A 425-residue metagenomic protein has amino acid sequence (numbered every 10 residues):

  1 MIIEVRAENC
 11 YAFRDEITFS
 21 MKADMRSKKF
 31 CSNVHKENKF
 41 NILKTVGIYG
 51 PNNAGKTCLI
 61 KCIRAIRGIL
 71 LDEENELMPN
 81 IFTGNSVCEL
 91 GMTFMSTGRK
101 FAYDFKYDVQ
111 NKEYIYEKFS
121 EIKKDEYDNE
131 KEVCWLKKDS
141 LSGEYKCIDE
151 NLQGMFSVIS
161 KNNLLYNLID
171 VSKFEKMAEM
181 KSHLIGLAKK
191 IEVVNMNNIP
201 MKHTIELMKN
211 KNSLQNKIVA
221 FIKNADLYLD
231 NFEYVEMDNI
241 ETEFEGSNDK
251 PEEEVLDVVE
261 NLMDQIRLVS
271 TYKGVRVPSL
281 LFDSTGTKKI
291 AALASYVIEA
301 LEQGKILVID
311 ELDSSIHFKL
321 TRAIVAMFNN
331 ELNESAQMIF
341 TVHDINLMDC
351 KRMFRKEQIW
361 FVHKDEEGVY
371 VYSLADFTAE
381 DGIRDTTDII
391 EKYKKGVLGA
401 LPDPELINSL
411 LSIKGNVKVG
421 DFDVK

Functional and structural regions predicted by a protein language model:
M1-A65: Pre-Walker A-like glycine/lysine-rich segment at the N-terminus of P-loop NTPase domains
E4, Q303, A323-K425: C-terminal lobe/lid and adjacent interdomain/linker elements of RecA-like ASCE P-loop ATPase modules
K36-G47, P51, I60-N111: Conserved P-loop NTP-binding catalytic core
T45-Y49, N248-I298, I306, L312-I316: Conserved ABC ATPase signature
G84-I148, V362, L374-I383, T387 (+1 more regions): P-loop NTPase motor core
K100, I306-L307, I339: Hydrophobic "anchor" residues on beta-strands that sit immediately upstream of conserved functional sites
Y107-E243: Electropositive, glycine-dotted interaction segments that contact anionic polymers or phosphate-rich ligands
H317-R322: Short alpha-helix of the ABC ATPase nucleotide-binding domain corresponding to the H-loop/switch region
